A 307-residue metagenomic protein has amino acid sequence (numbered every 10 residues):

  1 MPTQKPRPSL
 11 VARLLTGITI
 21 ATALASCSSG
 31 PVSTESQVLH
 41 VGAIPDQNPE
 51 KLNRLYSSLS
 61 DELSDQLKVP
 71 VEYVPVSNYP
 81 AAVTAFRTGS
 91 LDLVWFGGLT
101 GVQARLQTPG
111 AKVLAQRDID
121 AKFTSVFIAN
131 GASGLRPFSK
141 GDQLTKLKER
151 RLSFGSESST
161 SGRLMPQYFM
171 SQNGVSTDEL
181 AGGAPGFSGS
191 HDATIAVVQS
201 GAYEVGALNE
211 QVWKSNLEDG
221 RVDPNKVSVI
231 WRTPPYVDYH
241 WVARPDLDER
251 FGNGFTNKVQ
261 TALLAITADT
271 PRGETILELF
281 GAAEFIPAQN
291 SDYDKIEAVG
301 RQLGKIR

Functional and structural regions predicted by a protein language model:
A23-S26: C-terminal motif of bacterial Sec signal peptides marking the signal peptidase cleavage site
V38-V41, Q47-S58, V242-A243, L247-R307: An extracytoplasmic/periplasmic, membrane-proximal ligand-sensing/linker region
P45, S125-R136, V237-F251: A bilobed periplasmic-binding-protein/Venus flytrap-type ligand-binding module shared by bacterial periplasmic
S58-K68, S156, S161-F187, L217-V222 (+2 more regions): Ligand-binding cleft/hinge of the Venus flytrap
Y73-T84, L99, T177-A196: Short helix-initiation/N-cap motifs at beta->coil->alpha
W95-T108, S171-Q172, V197-S200, E204-P224: A ligand-binding cleft/hinge motif common to bilobed small-molecule-binding domains
A111-D120, L180-A184, L217-P235: Short beta-strand->loop
R117-N173: A conserved helix-loop-strand patch within extracytoplasmic ligand-binding domains of the periplasmic binding
